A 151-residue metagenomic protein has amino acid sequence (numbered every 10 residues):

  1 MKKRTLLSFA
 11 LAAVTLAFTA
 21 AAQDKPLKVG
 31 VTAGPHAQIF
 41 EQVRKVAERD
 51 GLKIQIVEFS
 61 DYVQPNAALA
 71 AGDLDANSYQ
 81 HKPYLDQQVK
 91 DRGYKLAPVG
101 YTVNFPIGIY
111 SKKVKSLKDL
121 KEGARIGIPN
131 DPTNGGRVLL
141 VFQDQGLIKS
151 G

Functional and structural regions predicted by a protein language model:
S8-A17: Bacterial N-terminal signal peptides
A20-K28, A47-E48, L117-G123: Immediate post-signal peptide segment of exported/extracytoplasmic ligand-binding proteins
P26, A33-Q55: Short, polar/charged alpha-helical segment
I56-A67: Short helix-initiation/N-cap motifs at beta->coil->alpha
A70-Q80, A124, L147: Alpha-to-beta junction loops
S78-R92, D144: A ligand-binding cleft/hinge motif common to bilobed small-molecule-binding domains
Q87-V99, V114: Ligand-binding "clamshell"
V99-S150: A conserved helix-loop-strand patch within extracytoplasmic ligand-binding domains of the periplasmic binding
